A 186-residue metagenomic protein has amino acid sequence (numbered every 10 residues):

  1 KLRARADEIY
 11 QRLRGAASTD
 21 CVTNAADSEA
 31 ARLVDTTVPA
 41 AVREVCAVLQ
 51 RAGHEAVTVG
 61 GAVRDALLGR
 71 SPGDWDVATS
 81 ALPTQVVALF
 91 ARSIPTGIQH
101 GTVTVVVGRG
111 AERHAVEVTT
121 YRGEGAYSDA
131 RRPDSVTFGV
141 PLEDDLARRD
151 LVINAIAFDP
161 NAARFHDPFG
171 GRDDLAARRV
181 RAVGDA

Functional and structural regions predicted by a protein language model:
K1-A186: Catalytic cores of the polymerase beta-like nucleotidyltransferase superfamily and closely associated nucleotide
